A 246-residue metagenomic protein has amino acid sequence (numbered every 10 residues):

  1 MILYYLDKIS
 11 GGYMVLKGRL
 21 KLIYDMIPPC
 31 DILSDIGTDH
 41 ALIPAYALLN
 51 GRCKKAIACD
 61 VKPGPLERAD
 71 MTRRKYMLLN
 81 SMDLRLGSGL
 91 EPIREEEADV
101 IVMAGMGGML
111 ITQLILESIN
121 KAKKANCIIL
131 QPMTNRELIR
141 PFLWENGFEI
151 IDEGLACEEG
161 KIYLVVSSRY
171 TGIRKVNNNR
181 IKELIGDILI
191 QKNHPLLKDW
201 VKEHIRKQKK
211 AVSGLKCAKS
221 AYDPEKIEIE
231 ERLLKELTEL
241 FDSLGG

Functional and structural regions predicted by a protein language model:
Y4-D31, A45: S-adenosyl-L-methionine
C30-D39: Conserved class I S-adenosyl-L-methionine
H40-C53: Conserved SAM-binding loop of SAM-dependent methyltransferases across substrates and taxa, primarily the Class I
K55-D60: Conserved SAM-binding motif I beta-strand of class I
P63, E67-E96: S-adenosyl-L-methionine
E97-G105: Short SAM/SAH-binding signature in class I
E117-S167: C-terminal substrate-binding/active-site "lid" region of AdoMet-derived donor-dependent transferases
R180-G246: An accessory alpha-helical subdomain
